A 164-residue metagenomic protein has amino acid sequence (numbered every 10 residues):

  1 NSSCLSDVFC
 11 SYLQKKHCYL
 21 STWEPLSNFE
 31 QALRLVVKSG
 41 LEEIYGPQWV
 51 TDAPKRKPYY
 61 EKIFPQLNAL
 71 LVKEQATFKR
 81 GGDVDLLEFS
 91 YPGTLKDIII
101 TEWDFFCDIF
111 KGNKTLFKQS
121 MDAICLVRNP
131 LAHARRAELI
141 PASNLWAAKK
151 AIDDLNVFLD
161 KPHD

Functional and structural regions predicted by a protein language model:
N1-D164: Amphipathic alpha-helical interface elements
